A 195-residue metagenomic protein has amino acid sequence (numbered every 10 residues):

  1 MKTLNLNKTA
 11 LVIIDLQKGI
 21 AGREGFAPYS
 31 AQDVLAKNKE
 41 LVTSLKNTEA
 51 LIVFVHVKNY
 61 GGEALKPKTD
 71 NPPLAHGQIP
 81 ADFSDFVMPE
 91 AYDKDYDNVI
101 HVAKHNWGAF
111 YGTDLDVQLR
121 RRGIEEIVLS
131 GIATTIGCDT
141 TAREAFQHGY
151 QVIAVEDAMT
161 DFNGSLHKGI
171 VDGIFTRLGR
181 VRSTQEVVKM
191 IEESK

Functional and structural regions predicted by a protein language model:
M1-K8: Non-catalytic pre-domain segments flanking phosphatase-related domains
A10-D15: N-terminal nucleotide-binding beta1-loop-alpha1 segment
A21-A31: Acidic/histidine-rich helix-loop elements that form or flank divalent-metal/phosphate-binding sites at the catalytic
Q32, A36-I124: Active-site alpha/beta core segments
V128-I132, Q151-G164: A short glycine-rich beta-strand->turn/loop micro-motif centered on a GG-aromatic cluster
C138-H148: Short Gly/Thr/Asp-enriched flexible loops that form oxyanion-binding sites at enzyme active sites
D161-F175: Active-site-proximal loop->helix
T176-K195: A charged, well-structured terminal subsegment
